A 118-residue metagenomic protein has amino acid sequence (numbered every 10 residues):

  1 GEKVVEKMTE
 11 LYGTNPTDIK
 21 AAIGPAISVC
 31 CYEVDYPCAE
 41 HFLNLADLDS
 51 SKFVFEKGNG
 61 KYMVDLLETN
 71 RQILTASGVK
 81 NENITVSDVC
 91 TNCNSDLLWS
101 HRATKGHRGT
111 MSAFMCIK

Functional and structural regions predicted by a protein language model:
G1-K118: Active-site microenvironment for binding and transforming phosphate-containing groups
